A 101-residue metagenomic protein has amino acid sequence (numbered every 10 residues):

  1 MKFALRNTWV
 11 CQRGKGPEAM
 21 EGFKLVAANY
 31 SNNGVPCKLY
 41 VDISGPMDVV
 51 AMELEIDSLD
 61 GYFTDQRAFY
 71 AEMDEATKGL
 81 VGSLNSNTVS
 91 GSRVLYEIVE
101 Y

Functional and structural regions predicted by a protein language model:
A4-V10: Active-site-flanking beta-strand signature of metal-NTP-handling nucleotidyl enzymes and homologous cyclase-like
V10, E53-E55: Short hydrophobic/aromatic beta-strand micro-patches that form the beta-sheet surface supporting nucleotide- or nucleic
V10-E21: Short, surface-exposed ligand-recognition loops at beta-strand->loop->(often short) alpha-helix junctions that present
L25-K38, E55-S92: An amphipathic, aromatic/His-enriched active-site/gating alpha helix that lines ligand/cofactor pockets
L39-I43: Short beta-strand
G45-D48: Short acidic/glycine-enriched loop/turn segments that link adjacent beta-strands
G91-Y101: Long, low-complexity, Ser/Thr/Gly/Pro-rich intrinsically disordered segments that act as flexible linkers and assembly
